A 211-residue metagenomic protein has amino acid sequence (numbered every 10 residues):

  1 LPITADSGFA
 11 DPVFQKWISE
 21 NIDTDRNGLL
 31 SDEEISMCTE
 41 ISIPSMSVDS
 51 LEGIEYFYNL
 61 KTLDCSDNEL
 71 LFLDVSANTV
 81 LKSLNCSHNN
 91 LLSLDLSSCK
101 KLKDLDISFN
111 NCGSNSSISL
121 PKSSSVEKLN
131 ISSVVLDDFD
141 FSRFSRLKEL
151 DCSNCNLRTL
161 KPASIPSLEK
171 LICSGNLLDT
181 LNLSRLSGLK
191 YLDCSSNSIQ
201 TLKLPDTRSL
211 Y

Functional and structural regions predicted by a protein language model:
L1-T62, T79, K100, S119-V135 (+4 more regions): N-terminal capping/linker segments that flank leucine-rich repeat
T39-P44, L63-C65, K82-C86, L105-I107 (+5 more regions): Conserved hydrophobic beta-strand positions in leucine-rich repeat
I43, S83, N90-L91, K101-D104 (+3 more regions): Tandem repeat scaffolds
D49-I54, L73, L94, N115-L120 (+4 more regions): Canonical leucine-rich repeat
D104-L105, C112-S116: Leucine-rich solenoid repeat scaffolds
N110-S114, S123, S132, S195: Beta-strand-rich solenoid/repeat architectures in extracellular/passenger domains of polysaccharide-targeting enzymes
K203-Y211: Low-complexity/repetitive intrinsically disordered segments
